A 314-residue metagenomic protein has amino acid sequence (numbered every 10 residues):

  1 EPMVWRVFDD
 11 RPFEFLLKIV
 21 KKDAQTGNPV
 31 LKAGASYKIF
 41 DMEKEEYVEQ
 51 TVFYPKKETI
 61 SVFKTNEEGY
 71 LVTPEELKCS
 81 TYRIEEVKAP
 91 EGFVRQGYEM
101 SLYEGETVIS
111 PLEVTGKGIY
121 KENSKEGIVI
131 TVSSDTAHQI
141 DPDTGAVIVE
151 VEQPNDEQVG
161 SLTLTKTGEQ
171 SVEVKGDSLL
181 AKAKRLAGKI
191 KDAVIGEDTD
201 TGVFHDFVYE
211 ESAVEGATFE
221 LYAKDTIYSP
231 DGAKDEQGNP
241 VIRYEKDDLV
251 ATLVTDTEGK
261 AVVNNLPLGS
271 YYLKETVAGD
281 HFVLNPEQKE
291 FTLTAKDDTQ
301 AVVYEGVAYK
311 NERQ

Functional and structural regions predicted by a protein language model:
E1-Q314: Solvent-exposed loop/turn and edge beta-strand elements of beta-rich ligand-binding domains
